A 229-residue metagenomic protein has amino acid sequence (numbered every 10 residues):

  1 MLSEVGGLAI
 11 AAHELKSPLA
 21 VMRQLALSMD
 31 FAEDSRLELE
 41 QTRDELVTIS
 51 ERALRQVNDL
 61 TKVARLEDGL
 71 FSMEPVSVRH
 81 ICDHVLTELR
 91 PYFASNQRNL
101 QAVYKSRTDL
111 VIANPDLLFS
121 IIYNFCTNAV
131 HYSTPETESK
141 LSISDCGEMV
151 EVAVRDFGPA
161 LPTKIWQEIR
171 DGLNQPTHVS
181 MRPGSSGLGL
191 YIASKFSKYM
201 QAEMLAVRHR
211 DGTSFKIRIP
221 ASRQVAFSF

Functional and structural regions predicted by a protein language model:
V21-R36, L66: Conserved C-terminal segment of the DHp
E45-A53: Short alpha-helical segment of the dimerization/phosphotransfer core of two-component systems
E67-S72, L110-A113: Conserved micro-motifs of the catalytic ATP-binding
Y92-A102: Short conserved segments within the C-terminal catalytic ATPase subdomain
L161-Q175: Short conserved segment of the HATPase_c
Q201-A202: Conserved glycine-rich
